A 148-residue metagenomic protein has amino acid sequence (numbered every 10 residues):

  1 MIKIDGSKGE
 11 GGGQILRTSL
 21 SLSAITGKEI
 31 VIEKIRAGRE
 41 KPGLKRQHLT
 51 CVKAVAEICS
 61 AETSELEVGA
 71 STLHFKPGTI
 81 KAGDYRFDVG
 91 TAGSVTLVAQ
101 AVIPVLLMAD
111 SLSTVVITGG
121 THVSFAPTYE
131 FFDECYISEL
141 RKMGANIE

Functional and structural regions predicted by a protein language model:
M1-E148: Structural preference for solvent-exposed beta-strand-turn elements and adjacent flexible terminal/loop segments within
